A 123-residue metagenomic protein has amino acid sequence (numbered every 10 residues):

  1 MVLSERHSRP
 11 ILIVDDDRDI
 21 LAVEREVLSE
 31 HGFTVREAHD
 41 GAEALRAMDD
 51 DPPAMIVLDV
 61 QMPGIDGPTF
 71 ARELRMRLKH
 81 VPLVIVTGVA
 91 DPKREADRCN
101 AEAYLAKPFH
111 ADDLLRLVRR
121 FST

Functional and structural regions predicted by a protein language model:
M1-L12, D112-T123: Non-catalytic signal-transmission and effector/linker regions of two-component phosphorelay proteins
R18-R36: Two-component/phosphorelay signaling modules centered on CheY-like receiver
E37-M55: Acidic, metal-coordinating helix/loop segments flanking the phosphotransfer/catalytic sites of two-component signaling
D59: Active-site residues of response regulator receiver
M62: Receiver (REC) domain active-site loop signature in two-component systems and cognate sites in sensor histidine kinases
V84-V86: Hydrophobic/aromatic residues positioned on beta-strands within the core alpha/beta folds
K107: A Lys-centered signature of the CheY-like receiver
